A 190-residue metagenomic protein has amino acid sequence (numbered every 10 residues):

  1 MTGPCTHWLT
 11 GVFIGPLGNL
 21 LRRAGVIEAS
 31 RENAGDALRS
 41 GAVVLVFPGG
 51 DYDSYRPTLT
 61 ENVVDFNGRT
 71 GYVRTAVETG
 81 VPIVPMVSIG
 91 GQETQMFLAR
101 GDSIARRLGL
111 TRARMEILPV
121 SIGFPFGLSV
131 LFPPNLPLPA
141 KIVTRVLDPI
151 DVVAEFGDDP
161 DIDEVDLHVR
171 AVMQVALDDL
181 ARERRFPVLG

Functional and structural regions predicted by a protein language model:
M1-S40, G50-G68: Catalytic core of membrane glycerolipid acyltransferases/transacylases, capturing the structured, soluble-facing
D36-G190: Non-catalytic C-terminal accessory region of glycerolipid acyltransferases and related lyso-lipid remodeling enzymes
